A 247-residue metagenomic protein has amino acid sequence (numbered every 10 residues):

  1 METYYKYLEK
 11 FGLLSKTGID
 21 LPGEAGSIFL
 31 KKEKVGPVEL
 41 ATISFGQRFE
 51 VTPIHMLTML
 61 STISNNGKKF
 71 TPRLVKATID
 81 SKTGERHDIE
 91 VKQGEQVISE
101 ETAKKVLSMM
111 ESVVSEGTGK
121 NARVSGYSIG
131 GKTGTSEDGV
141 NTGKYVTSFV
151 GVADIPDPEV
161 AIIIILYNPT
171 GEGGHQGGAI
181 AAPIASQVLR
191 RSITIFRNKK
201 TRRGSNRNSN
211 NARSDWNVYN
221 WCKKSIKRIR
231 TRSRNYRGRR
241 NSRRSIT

Functional and structural regions predicted by a protein language model:
M1-L166: Beta-lactam-recognizing serine transpeptidase/beta-lactamase-like catalytic domain environment
F29, V35, G126, I164-A179 (+1 more regions): Ligand-recognition elements built from short beta-strands and adjacent flexible loops
